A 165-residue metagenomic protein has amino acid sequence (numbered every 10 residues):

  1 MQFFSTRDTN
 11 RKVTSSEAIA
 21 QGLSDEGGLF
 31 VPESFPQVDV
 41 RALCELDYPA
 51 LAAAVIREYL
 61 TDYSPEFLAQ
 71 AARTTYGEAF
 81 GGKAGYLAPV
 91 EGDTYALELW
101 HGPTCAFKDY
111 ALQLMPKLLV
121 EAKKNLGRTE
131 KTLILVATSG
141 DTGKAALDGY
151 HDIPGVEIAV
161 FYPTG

Functional and structural regions predicted by a protein language model:
M1-G165: PLP-dependent amino-acid enzyme catalytic core
